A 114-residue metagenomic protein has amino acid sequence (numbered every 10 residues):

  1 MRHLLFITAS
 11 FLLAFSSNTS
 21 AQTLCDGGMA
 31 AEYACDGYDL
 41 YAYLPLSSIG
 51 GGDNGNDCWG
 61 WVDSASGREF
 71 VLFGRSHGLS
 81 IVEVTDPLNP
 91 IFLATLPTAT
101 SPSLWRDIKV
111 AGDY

Functional and structural regions predicted by a protein language model:
M1-L4: Positively charged n-region of N-terminal signal peptides that target proteins for export
S10-F11, A99: Short, linear, compositionally biased motifs with a strong N-terminal bias
A14-S17: N-terminal signal peptide c-region/cleavage motif recognized by signal peptidases
T19-Y114: Feature marking well-ordered beta-strand scaffolds used for ligand recognition
